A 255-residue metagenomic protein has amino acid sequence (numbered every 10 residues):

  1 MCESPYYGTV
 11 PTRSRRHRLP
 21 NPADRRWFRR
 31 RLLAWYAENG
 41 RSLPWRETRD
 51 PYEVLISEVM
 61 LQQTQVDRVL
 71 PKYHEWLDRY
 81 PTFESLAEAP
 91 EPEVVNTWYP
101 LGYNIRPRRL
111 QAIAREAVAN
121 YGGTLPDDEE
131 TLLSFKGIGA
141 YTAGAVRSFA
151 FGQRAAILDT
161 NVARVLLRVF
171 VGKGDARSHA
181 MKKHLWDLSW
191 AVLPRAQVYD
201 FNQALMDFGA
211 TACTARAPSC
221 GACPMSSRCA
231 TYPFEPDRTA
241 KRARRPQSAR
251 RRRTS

Functional and structural regions predicted by a protein language model:
Y6-G8: Short terminal hydrophobic/aromatic SLiMs and anchors at protein ends
P11-R13: RNA-binding accessory domains that recognize and position tRNA/RNA substrates
H17-D24, R30-R31, W35-A249: Catalytic cores of DNA base-excision repair glycosylases
T254: Oxyanion-binding "anion nests"
